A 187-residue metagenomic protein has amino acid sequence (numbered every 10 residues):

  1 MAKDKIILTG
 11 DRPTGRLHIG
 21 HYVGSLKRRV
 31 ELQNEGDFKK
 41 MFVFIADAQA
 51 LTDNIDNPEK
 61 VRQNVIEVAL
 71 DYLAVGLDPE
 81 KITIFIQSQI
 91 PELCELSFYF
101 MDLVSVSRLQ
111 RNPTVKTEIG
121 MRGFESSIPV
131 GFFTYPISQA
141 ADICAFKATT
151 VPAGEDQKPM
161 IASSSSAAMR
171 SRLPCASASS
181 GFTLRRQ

Functional and structural regions predicted by a protein language model:
M1-Q187: NTP-dependent nucleotidyl-transfer catalytic core
